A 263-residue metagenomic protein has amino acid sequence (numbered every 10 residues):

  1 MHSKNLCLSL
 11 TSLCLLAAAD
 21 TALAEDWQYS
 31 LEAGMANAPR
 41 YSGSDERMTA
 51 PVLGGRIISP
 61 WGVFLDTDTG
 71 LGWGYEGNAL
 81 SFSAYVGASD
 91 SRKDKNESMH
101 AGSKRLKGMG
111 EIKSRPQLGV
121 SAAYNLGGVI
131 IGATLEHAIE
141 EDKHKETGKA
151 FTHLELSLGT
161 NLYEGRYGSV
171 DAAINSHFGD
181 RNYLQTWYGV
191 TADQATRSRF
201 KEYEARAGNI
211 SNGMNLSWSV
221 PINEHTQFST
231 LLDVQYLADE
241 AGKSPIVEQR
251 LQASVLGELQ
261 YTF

Functional and structural regions predicted by a protein language model:
A18-A19: N-terminal signal peptide c-region/cleavage motif recognized by signal peptidases
W27, N37, R47-L53, I57 (+6 more regions): Residues that define the transmembrane beta-barrel architecture of outer-membrane proteins
A33-N37, L53-S59, T69-Y75, L118-Y124 (+6 more regions): Residues on the lipid-exposed face of transmembrane beta-strands in outer-membrane beta-barrel proteins
M35-P39, S59-W61, V86-R92, L126-G128 (+5 more regions): Transmembrane beta-strands of outer-membrane beta-barrel pores
R40-S44, D66, L71, K107-E111 (+4 more regions): Outer-membrane beta-barrel domain signature
G43-M48, K95-H100, K143-A150, Y183-T191 (+1 more regions): Outer-membrane beta-barrel translocator domains and adjoining extracellular loop/strand segments of Gram-negative
W61-L65, L80, G128-I131, R166-V170 (+1 more regions): Repeated loop/turn-to-beta-strand initiation elements of outer-membrane beta-barrel proteins
I139, K143-Q227, Y236-A238, F263: Outer-membrane beta-barrel transmembrane domain signature
